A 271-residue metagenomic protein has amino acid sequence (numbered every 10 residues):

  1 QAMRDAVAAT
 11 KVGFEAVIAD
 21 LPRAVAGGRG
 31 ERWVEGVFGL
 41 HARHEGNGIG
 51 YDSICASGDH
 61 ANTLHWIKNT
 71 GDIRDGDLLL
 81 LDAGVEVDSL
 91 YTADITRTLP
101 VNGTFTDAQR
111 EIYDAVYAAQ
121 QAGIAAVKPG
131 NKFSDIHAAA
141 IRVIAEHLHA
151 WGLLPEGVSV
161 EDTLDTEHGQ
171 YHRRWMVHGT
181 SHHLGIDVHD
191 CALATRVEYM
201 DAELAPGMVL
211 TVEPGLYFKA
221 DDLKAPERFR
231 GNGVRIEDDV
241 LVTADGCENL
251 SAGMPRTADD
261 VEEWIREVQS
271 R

Functional and structural regions predicted by a protein language model:
Q1-R271: Active-site neighborhoods and metal-handling regions in enzymes and metal-associated proteins
